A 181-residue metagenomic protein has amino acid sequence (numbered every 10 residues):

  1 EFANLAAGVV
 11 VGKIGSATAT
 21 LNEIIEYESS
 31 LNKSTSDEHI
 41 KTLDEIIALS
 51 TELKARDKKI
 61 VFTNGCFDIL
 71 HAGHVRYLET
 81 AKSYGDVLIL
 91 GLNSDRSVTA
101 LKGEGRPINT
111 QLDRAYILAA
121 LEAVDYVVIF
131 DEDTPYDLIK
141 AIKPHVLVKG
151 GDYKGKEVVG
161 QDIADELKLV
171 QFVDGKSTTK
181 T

Functional and structural regions predicted by a protein language model:
E1-E26: Conserved post-catalytic alpha-helical subdomain immediately downstream of the catalytic base and nucleotide-binding
L21, I25-T181: Nucleotidyltransferase catalytic core that binds NTPs
